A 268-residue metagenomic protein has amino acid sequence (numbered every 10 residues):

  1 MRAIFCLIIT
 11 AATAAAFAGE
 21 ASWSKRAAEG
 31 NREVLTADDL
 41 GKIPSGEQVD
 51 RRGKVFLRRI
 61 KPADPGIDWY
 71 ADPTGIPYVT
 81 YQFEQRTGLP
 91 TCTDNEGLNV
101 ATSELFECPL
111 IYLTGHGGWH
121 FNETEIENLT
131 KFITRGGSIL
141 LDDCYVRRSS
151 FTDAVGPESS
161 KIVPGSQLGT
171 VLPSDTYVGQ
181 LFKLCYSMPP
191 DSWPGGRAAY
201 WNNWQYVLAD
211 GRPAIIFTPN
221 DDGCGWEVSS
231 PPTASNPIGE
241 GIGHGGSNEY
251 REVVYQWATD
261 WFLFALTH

Functional and structural regions predicted by a protein language model:
M1-I4: Positively charged n-region of N-terminal signal peptides that target proteins for export
C6-A14: Bacterial N-terminal signal peptides
G19-L110, H116-G117, D222-G223, S230-H268: Aromatic-Pro/Gly-enriched surface loop or interdomain linker that acts as a lid/target-recognition segment
I43-Q48, A101, A198-I215, S229: Short, surface-exposed beta-strand/loop micro-motifs that present aromatic residues
R58-R59, P109-L113, S138-D142, L168-T170 (+1 more regions): Structural recognition of the beta-strand scaffold that forms the well-ordered cores of secreted hydrolase catalytic
T74-Y78, Q82, T124, N128 (+4 more regions): Extracytoplasmic/secreted proteins, especially bacterial periplasmic and envelope-associated proteins
L110-T152: Short alpha-beta junction capping motif
P157-R197, R212: Acidic, glycine-rich loop-and-strand cores that form catalytic or ligand-binding grooves in diverse globular domains
